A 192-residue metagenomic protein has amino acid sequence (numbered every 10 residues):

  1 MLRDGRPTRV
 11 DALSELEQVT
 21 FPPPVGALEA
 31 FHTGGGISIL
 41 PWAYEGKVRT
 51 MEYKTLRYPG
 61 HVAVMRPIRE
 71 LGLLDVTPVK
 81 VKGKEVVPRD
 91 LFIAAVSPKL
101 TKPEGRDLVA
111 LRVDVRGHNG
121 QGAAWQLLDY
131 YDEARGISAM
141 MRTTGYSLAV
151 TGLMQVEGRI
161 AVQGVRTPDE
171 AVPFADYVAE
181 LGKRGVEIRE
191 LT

Functional and structural regions predicted by a protein language model:
M1-T192: C-terminal catalytic/substrate-binding lobe primarily of soluble NAD(P)-dependent oxidoreductases
